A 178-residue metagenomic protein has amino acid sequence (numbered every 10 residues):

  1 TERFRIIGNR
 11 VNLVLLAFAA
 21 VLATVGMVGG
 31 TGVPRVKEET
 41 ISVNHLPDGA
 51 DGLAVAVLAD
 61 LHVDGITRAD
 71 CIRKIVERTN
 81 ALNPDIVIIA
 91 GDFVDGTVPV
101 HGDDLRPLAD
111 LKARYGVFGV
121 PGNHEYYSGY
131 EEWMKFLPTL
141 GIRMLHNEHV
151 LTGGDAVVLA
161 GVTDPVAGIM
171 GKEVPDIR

Functional and structural regions predicted by a protein language model:
R5-G30: Internal/C-terminal transmembrane anchor helices
G30-E39: Short beta-strand/loop segment at the start of cytosolic alpha/beta domains
K37-E38, H45-R178: Soluble catalytic domains of enzymes that build or remodel membrane lipids, polysaccharides, and related
